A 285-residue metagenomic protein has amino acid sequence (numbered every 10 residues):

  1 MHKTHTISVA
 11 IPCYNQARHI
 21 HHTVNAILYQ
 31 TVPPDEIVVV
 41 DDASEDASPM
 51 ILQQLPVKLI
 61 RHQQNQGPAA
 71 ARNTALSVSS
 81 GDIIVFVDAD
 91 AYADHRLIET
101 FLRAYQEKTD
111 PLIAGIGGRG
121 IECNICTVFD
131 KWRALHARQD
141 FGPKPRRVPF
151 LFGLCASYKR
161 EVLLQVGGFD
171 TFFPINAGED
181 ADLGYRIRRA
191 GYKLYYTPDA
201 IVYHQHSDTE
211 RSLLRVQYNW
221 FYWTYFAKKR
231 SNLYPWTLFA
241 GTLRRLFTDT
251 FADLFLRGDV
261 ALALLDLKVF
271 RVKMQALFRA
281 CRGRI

Functional and structural regions predicted by a protein language model:
Q16-Y29: Short, well-formed alpha-helical segments that are part of the catalytic scaffolds of diverse glycosyltransferases
A26, D41-M50, Q64, D88-A91: A conserved acidic beta->alpha catalytic loop
H62-S79, F150: Glycine-rich, basic loop-to-helix element that forms the pyrophosphate-binding segment of sugar-nucleotide handling
I84: Short aromatic/hydrophobic "clamp" motif used to bind/position activated sugar donors
R96-V128: Conserved donor NDP-sugar-binding/catalytic core segment of glycosyltransferases
G118-R119, K131-F150: Short, flexible, basic/aromatic active-site loop/helix in glycosyltransferases
I175-D182: Acidic donor-binding loop at a coil-to-helix junction in glycosyltransferase catalytic cores that engages
R215-Y222, N232-I285: Non-catalytic, C-terminal membrane-associated alpha-helical segments of glycosyltransferases
